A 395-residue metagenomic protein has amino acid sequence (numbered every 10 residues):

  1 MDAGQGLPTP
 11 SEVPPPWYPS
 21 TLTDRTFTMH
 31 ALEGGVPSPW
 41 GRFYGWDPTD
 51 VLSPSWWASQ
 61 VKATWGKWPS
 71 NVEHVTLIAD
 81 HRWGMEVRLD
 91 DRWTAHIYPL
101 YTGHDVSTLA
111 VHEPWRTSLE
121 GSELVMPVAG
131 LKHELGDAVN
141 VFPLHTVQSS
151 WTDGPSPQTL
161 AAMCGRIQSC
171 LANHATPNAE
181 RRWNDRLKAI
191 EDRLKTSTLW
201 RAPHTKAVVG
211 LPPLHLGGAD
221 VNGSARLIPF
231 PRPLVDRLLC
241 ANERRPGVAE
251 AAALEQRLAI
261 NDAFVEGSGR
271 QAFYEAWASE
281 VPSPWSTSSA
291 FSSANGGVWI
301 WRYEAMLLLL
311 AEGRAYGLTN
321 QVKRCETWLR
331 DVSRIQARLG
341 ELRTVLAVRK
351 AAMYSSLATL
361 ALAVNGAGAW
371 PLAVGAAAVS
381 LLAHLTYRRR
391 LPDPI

Functional and structural regions predicted by a protein language model:
S11-E191, L238-G267, S286-S288, A377-A383: Conserved ATP-binding subdomain of kinase catalytic cores across diverse folds
W183-L194, R270-W277, C325-V332: Short amphipathic alpha-helical coiled-coil/interface segments
A202-G218: Catalytic-loop of the protein kinase fold
V221-G223: Activation-loop N-terminal segment of eukaryotic-like protein kinases
I228-L234: Activation of the activation-loop gatekeeper triad in protein kinase-fold domains
D236-W285, R302-Q321: Active-site activation/catalytic loop segments of kinase-like enzymes and analogous catalytic loops in related
V265, P284, S292, G297-I395: ATP/Mg2+ or Mg2+-diphosphate-binding catalytic cores that bind nucleotide phosphates or diphosphates via glycine-rich
